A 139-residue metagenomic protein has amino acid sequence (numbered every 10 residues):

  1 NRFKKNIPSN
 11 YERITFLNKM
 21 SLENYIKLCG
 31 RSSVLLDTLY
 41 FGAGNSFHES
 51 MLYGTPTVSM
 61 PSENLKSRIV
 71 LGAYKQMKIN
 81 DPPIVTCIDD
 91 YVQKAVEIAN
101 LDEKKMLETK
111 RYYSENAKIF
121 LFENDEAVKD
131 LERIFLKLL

Functional and structural regions predicted by a protein language model:
N1-R2, N6, Y11-M20, Q93-L139: C-terminal amphipathic helix plus adjacent low-complexity, charged tail appended to glycosyltransferase catalytic
K4-I7, N24-Y25, F47: Short, flexible, glycine/charge-rich loop motifs used to bind or transfer phosphoryl groups or to couple energy/partner
I14-K27, G42-A43: Conserved active-site histidine-acidic residue motif and adjacent donor-binding/catalytic loop of glycosyltransferases
C29-G30, V34, T38-N124: Catalytic binding pocket for nucleotide-activated donors in carbohydrate/polymer assembly enzymes
